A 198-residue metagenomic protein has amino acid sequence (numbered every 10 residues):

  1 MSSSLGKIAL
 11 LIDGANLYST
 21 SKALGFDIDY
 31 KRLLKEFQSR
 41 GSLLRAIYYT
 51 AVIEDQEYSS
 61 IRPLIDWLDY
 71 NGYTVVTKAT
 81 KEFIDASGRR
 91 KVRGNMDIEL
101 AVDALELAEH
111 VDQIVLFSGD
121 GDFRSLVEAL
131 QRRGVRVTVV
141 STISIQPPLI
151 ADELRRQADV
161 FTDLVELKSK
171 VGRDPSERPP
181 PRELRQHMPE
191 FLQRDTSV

Functional and structural regions predicted by a protein language model:
M1-V198: Terminal and domain-boundary accessory regions
